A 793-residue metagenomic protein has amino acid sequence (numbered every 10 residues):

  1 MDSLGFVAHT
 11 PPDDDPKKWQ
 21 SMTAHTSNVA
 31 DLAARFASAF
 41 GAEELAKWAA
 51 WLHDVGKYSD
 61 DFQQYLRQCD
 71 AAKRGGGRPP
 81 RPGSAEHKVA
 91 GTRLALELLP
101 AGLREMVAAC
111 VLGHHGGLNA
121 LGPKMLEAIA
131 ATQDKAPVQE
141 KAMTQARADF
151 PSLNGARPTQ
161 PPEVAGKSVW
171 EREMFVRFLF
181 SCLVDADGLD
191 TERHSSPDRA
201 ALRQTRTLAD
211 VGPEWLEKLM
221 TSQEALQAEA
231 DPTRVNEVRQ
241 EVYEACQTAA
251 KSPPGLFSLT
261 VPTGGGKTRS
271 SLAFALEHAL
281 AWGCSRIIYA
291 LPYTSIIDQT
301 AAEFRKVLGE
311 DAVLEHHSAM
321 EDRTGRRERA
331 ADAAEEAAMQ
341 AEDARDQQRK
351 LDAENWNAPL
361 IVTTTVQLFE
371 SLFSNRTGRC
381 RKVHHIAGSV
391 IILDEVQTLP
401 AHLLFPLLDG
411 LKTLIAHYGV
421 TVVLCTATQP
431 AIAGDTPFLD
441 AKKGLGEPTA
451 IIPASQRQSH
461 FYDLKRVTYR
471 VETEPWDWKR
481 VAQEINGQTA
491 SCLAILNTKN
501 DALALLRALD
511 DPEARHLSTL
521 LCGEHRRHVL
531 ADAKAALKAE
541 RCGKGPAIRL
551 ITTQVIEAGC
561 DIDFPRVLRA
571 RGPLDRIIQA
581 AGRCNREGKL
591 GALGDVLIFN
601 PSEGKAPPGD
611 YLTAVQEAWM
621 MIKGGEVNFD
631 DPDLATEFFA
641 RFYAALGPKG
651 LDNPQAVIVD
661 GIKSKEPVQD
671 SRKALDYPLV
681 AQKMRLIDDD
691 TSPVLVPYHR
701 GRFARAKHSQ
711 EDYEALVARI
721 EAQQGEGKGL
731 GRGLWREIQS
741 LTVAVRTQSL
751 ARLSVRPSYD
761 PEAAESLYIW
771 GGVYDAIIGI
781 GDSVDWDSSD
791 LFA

Functional and structural regions predicted by a protein language model:
M1-S222: Accessory nucleic-acid engagement/destabilization modules that flank
H9-D14, T294, E315-E328, N497-N500 (+2 more regions): Conserved helicase motor
D61, Q68-G75, R81-K88, H516-R527 (+2 more regions): Conserved RecA-like helicase motor core of SF1/SF2 enzymes
P253-A275: Walker A/P-loop
C284-V307, H317-M320, A431, K499: Conserved Walker A/P-loop ATP-binding site and its immediately adjacent core in helicase/helicase-like ATPase domains
G309-F373: Inter-Walker segment of RecA-like/P-loop motor cores
I415, A482-Q483, G487-T489, I495 (+6 more regions): C-terminal helicase lobe and adjacent C-terminal extensions/tails of nucleic-acid helicase motors
T428-G487: Interdomain hinge/linker at the junction between the two RecA-like core domains of SF2 helicases
